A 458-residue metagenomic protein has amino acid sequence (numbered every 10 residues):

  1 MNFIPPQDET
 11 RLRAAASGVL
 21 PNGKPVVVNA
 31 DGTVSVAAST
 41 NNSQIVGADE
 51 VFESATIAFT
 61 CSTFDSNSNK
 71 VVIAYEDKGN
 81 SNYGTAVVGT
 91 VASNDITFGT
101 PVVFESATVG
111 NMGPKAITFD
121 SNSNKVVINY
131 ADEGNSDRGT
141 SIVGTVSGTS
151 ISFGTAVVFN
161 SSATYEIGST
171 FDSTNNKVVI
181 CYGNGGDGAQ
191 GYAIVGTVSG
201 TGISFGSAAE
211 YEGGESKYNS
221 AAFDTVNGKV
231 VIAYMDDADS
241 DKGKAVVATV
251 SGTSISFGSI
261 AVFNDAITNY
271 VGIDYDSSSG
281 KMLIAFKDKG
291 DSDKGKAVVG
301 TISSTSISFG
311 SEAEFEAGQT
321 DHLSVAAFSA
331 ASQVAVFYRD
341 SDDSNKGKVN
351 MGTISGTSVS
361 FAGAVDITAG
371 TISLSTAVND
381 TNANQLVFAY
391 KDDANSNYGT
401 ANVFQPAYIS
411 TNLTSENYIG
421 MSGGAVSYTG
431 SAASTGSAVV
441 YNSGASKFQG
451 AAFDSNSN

Functional and structural regions predicted by a protein language model:
M1-A48, I409-N458: Glycine-anchored, exposed beta-strand/edge motif detector
N41-S410, T429-N458: Extracellular, repeat-based ectodomains that mediate carbohydrate processing or recognition
